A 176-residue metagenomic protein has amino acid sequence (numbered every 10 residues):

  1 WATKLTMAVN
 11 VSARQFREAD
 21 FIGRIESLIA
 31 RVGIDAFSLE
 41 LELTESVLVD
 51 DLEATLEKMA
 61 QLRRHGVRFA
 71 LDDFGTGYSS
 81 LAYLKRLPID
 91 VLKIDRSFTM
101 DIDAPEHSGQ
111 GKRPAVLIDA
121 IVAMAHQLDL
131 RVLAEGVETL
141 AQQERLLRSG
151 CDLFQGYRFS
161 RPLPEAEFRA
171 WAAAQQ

Functional and structural regions predicted by a protein language model:
W1-V11, S27-S38, H65: Helix C-cap/alpha-to-beta connector motif
N10-A19, S38-E53, H65-Q176: EAL-family c-di-GMP phosphodiesterase catalytic domain
I22-E26: A short helix/loop element that forms part of the nucleotide-sugar donor recognition site in Leloir-type
K58: Conserved functional hotspot residues or short segments at active or partner-binding sites across diverse domains
Q61: Phosphate-binding/switch loop-helix module in NTP-utilizing enzymes
